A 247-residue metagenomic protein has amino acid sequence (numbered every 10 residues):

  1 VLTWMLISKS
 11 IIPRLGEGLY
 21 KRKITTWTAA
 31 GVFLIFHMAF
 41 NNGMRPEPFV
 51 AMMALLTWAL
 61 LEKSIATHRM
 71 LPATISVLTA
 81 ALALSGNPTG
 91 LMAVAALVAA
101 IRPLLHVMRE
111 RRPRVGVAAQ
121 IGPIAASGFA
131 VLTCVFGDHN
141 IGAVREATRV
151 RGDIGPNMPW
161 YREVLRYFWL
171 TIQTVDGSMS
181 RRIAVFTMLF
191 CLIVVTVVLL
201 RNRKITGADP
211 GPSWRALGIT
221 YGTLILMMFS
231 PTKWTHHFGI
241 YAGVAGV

Functional and structural regions predicted by a protein language model:
L2-L19: Transmembrane-helix motifs of polytopic, lipid-linked glycan transferases
M5-L6, V50-A66, P72: Specific aromatic-rich, kink-prone transmembrane helix
I24-G31, A66-L82, I219-T220: Short hydrophobic alpha-helices at membrane interfaces in multi-pass membrane enzymes
H37-M38, W58, P72-A99, T223-M227: Membrane-interface alpha helices of multi-pass inner-membrane proteins
A39-V50: Short acidic/glycine- and proline-prone juxtamembrane loop motifs at membrane-interface regions of multi-pass membrane
L60-T67, M92-S127: Perimembrane helix-loop-helix junctions
G152-S180: Juxtamembrane membrane-water interface segments that cap and precede transmembrane helices
A184-G207: Hydrophobic, aromatic-rich transmembrane alpha-helices and their immediate juxtamembrane boundary segments
